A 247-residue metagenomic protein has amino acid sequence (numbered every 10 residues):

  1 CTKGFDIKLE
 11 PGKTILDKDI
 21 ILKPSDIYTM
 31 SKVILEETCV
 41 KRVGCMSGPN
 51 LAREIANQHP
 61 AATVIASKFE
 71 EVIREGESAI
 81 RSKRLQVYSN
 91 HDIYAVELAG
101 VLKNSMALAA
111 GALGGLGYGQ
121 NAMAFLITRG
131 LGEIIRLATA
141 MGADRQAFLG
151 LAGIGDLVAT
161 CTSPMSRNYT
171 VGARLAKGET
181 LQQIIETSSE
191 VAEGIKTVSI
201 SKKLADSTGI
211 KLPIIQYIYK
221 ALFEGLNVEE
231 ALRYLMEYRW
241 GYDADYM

Functional and structural regions predicted by a protein language model:
C1-N57: Rossmann-like NAD(P)(H) cofactor-binding subdomain of soluble oxidoreductases
C1-T2, M46, N90, I184 (+1 more regions): Short beta-strands and strand-loop turn motifs
K3, S67-K68, S163: Short glycine-/small-residue-rich Rossmann-like dinucleotide-binding loops
F5-I7, V96-E97, E190-V191: Short, small-residue-enriched loops and turns at beta-alpha junctions that line or gate enzyme active sites
K18, K32, E36, R74-S78 (+2 more regions): Replace "anionic and nucleotidyl ligands
V33-V43, P60-A147: Internal alpha-helical scaffold of NAD(P)-dependent oxidoreductase catalytic cores
K103, A110-G114, T139-L149, G153-M247: NAD(P)-dependent Rossmann-like dehydrogenase/reductase catalytic/cofactor-binding core
